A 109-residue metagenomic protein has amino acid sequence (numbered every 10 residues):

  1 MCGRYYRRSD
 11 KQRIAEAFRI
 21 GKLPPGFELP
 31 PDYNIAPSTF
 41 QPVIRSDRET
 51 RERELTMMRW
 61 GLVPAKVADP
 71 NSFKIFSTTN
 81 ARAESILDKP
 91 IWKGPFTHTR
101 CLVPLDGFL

Functional and structural regions predicted by a protein language model:
M1-L109: Short linear sequence motif anchored by a di-proline
